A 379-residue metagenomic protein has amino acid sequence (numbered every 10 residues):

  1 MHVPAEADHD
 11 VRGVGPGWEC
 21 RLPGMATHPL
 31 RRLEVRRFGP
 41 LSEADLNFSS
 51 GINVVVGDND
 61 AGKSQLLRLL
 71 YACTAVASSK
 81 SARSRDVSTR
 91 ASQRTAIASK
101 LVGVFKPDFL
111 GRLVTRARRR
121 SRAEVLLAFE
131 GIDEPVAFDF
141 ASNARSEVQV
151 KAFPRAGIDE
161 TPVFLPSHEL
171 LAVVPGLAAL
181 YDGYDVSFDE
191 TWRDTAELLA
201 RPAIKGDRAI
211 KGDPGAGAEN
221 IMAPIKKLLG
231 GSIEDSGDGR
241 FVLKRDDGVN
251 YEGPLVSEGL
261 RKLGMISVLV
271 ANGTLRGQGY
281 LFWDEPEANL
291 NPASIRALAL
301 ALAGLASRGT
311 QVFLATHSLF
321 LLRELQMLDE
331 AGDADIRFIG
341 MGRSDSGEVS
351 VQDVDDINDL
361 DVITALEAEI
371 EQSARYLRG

Functional and structural regions predicted by a protein language model:
H2-E6, R12-E34, C73-Q278, S307 (+2 more regions): Phosphate-coordinating catalytic segments in nucleotide- and nucleic-acid-processing enzymes
W18-V76: Pre-Walker A-like glycine/lysine-rich segment at the N-terminus of P-loop NTPase domains
A44-S50, G273-R276, G304: Phosphate-binding P-loop
D284-E285: Walker B catalytic acidic pair
A297-L298: Conserved hydrophobic alpha-helix in the ABC-type ATPase nucleotide-binding domain
A315-H317: H-loop/switch region of ABC-family ATPase nucleotide-binding domains
